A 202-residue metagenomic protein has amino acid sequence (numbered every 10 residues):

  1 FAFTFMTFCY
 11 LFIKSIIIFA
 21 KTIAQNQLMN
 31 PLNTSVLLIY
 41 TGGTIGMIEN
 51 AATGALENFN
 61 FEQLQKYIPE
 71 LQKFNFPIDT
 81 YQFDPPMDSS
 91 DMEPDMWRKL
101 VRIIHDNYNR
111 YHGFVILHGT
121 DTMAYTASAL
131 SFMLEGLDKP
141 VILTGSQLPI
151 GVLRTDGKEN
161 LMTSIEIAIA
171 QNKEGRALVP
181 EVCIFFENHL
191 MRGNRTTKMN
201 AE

Functional and structural regions predicted by a protein language model:
F12: Active-site-proximal segment of zinc-dependent metalloprotease catalytic domains
N30-E202: Active-site histidine-anchored catalytic micro-motif
